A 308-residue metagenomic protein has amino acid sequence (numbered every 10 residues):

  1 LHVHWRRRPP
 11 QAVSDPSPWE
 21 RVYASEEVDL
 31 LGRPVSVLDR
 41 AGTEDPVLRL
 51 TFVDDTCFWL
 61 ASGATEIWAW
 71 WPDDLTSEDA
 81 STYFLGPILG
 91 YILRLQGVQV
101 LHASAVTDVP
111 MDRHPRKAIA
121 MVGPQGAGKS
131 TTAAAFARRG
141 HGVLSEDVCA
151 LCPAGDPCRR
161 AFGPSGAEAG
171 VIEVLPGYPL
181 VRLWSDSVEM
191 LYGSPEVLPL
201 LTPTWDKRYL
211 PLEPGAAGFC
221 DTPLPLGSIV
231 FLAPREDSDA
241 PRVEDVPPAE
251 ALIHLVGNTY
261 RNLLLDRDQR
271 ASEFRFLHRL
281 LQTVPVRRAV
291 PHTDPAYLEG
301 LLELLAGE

Functional and structural regions predicted by a protein language model:
L1-T76, E303-E308: Long, basic/Gly/Ser/Thr-rich N-terminal segments that mediate initial subcellular attachment or targeting
P10-V13, D54-L60, L75-D79, H114 (+3 more regions): Short, surface-exposed beta-strand/loop "edge" segments at domain boundaries and coil↔beta transitions
G42, L50-F52, A61, V98 (+4 more regions): A generic structural signal for short, solvent-exposed coil/turn residues that cap or connect secondary-structure
T51-A118: Extreme N-terminal, non-catalytic leader segments that precede Walker-type/kinase nucleotide-binding cores
S104, D108-G123, R138-E308: Glycine-rich, often acidic-flanked micro-motifs that create phosphate/phosphodiester-binding or positioning elements
G126: Walker A (P-loop) phosphate-binding loop of P-loop NTPases
K129: Conserved lysine of the Walker
T132-A133: Post-Walker A alpha-helix
